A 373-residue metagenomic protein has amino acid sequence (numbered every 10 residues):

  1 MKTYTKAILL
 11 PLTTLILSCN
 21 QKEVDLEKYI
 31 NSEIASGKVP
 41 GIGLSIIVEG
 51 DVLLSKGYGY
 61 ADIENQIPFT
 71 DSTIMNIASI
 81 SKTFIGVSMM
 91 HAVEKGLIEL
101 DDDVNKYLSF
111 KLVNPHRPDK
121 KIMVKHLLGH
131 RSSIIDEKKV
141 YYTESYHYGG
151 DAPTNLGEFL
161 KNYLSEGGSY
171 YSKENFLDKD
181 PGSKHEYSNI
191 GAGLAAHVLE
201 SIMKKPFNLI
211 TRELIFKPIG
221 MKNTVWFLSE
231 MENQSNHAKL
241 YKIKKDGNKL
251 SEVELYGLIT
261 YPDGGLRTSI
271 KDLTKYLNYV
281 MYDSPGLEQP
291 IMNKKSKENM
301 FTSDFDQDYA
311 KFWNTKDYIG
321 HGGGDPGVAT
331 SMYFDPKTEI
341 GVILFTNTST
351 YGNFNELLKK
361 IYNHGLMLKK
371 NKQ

Functional and structural regions predicted by a protein language model:
K2-L10: Sec-dependent signal peptide recognition, specifically the positively charged N-region followed immediately by
L17-S18: C-terminal motif of bacterial Sec signal peptides marking the signal peptidase cleavage site
E23-I77, L97, G168-F176, K249-S251: Short, conserved catalytic-motif segment at the N-terminal edge
I30, L44, G50, I74-V104 (+3 more regions): Active-site SXXK
L100-P115, P218-I219: Short, glycine/proline-biased beta-turn/loop segments that scaffold the active-site neighborhood
H116-P326: Short, surface-exposed loop or secondary-structure junction motifs that flank catalytic or metal-binding residues
S331-Y333, T338-T348: Short, well-ordered beta-strand elements
T348-Q373: Short, gly/Ser/Thr-rich active-site loops of penicillin-recognizing serine hydrolases
